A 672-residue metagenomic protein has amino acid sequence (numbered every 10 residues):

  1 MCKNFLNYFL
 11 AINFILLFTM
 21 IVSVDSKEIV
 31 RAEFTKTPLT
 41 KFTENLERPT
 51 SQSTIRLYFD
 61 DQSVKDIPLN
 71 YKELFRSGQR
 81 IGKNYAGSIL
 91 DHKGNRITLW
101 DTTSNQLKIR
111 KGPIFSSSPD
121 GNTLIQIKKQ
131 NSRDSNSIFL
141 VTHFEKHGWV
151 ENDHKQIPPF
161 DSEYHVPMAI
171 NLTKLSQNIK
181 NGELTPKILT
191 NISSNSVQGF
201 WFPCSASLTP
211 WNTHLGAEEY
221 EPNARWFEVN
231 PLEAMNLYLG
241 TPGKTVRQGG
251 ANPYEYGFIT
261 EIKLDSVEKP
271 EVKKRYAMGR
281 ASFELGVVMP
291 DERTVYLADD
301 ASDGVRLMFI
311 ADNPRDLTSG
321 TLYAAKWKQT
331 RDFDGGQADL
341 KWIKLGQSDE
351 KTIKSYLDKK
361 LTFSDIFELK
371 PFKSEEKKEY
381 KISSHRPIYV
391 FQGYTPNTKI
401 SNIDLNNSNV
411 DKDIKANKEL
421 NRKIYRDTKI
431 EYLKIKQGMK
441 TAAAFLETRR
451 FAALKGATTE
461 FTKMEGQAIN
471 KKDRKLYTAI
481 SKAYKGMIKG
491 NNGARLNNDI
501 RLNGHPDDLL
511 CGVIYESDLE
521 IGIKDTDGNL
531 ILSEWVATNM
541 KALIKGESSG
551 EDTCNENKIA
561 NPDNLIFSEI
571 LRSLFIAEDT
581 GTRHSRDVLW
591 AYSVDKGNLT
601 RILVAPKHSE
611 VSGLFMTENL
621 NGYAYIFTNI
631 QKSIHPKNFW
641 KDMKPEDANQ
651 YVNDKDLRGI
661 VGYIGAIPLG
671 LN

Functional and structural regions predicted by a protein language model:
M1-L10: Bacterial N-terminal signal peptides that target proteins for export
L10-M20: Bacterial N-terminal signal peptides
V22-S26: Sec/Tat signal peptide C-region and signal peptidase I cleavage site
K27-N672: Conserved small-residue
